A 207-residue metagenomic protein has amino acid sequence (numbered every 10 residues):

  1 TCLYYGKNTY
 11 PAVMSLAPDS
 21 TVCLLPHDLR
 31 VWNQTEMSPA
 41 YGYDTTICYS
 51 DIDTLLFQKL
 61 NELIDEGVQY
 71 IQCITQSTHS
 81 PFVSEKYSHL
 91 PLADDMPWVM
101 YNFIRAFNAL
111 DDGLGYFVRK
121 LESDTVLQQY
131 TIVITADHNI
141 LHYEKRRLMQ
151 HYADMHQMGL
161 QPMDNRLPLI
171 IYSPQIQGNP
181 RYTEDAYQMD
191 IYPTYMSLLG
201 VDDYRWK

Functional and structural regions predicted by a protein language model:
T1-K207: Solvent-exposed soluble domains appended to multi-pass membrane proteins
